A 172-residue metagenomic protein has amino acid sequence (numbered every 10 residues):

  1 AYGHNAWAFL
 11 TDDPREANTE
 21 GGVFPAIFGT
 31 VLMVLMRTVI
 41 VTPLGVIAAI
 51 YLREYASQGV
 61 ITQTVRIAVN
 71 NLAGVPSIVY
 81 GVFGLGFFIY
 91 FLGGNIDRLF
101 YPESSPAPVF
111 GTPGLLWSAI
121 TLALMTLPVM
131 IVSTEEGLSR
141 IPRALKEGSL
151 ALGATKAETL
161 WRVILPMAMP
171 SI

Functional and structural regions predicted by a protein language model:
H4-G21, A56, Y80-L124: Membrane-interfacial helix termini and adjacent extracytoplasmic/periplasmic loops of multi-pass transporters
T11, R15, T19-M36, T62-V75: Alpha-helical membrane-interface segments at transmembrane helix boundaries
R37-V69, V82, Y90: Transmembrane-helix boundary motif in ABC transporter permease subunits
R66, P108-T159, V163, S171: Membrane-cytosol interface at the C-terminal ends of specific transmembrane alpha-helices in multi-pass membrane
L72-G81, I172: Hydrophobic alpha-helical membrane-insertion segments
